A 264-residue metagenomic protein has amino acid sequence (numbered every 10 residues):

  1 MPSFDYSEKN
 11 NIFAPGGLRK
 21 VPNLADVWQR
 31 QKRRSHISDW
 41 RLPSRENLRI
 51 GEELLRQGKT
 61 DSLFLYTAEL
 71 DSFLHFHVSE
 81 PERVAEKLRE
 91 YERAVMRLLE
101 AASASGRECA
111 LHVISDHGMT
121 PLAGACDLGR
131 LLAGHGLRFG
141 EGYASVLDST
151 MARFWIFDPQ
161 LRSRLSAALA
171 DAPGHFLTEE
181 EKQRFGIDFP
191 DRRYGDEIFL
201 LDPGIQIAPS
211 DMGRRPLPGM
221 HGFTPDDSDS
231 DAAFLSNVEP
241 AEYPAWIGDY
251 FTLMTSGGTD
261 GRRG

Functional and structural regions predicted by a protein language model:
M1-V78, E90, A170-G174, L253 (+1 more regions): His/Asp/Glu-rich, glycine-adjacent segments that coordinate divalent cations and/or stabilize oxyanion chemistry on
H36-L42, C109-A110, E180-E181: Acidic carboxylate-rich catalytic motifs and surrounding loops in phosphoryl-/glycosyl-chemistry enzymes
S44-R45, S72-H75, M119-A123, L128 (+3 more regions): Short catalytic/ligand-binding loop motif for oxyanion handling, primarily in non-cytosolic enzymes, centered on
S62-Y66, H112, I198, L235: Structural motif
E82-V84: Extracellular loop and loop/strand-boundary signature of outer-membrane beta-barrel proteins
E90-L131, F234, M254, G264: Metal-dependent active-site segment of extracytoplasmic phospho-/sulfohydrolases and closely related
E108, G118-F157: Acidic/histidine-rich catalytic neighborhood
E141-R262: Active-site neighborhoods of enzymes that stabilize oxyanions during catalysis
